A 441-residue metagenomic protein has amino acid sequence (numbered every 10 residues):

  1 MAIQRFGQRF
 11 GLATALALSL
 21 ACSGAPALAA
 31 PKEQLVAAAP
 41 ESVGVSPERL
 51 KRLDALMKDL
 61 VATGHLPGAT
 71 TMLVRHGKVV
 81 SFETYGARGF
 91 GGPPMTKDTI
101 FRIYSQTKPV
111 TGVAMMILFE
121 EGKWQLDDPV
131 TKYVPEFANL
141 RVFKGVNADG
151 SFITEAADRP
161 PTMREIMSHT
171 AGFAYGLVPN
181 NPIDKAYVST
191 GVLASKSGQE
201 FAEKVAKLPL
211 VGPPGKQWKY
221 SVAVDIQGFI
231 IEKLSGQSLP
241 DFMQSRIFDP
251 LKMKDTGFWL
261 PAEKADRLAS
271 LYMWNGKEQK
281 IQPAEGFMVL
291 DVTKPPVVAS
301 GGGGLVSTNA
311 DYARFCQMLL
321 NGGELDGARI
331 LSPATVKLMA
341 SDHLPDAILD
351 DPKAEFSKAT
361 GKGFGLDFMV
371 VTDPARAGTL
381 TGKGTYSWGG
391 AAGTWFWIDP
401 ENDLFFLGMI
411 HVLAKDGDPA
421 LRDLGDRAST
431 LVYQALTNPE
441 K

Functional and structural regions predicted by a protein language model:
A2-T14: Bacterial N-terminal signal peptides that target proteins for export
G11-S23: Bacterial N-terminal signal peptides
A25-A29: Sec/Tat signal peptide C-region and signal peptidase I cleavage site
P31-I103, K123-Q125, N139-A148, T430-Y433: Short, conserved catalytic-motif segment at the N-terminal edge
E33-Q34, P135, N139-T381: Short, surface-exposed loop or secondary-structure junction motifs that flank catalytic or metal-binding residues
K51-K58, T71, G77-F82, I100-Y133 (+3 more regions): Active-site SXXK
T385, A392-F405: Short, surface-exposed beta-strand/loop micro-motifs that present aromatic residues
L413-L424: A short acidic/glycine-rich loop-to-helix N-cap element
